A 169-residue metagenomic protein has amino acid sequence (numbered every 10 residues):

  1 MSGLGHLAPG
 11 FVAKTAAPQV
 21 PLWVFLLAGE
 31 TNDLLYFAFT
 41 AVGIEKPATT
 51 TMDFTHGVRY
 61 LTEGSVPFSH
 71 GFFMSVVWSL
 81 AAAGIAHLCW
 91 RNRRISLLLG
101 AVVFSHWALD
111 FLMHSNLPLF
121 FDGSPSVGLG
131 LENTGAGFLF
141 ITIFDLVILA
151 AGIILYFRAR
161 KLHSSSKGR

Functional and structural regions predicted by a protein language model:
M1-R169: N-terminal membrane-targeting hydrophobic helices
